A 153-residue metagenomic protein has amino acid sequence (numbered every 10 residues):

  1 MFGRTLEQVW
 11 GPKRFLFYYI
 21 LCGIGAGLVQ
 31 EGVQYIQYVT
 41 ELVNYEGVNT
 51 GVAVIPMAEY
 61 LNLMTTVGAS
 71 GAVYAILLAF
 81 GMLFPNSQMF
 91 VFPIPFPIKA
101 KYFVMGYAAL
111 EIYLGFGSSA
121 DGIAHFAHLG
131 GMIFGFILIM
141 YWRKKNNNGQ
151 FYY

Functional and structural regions predicted by a protein language model:
M1-Y153: A detector for small-residue-rich transmembrane helices and their helix-helix packing motifs
